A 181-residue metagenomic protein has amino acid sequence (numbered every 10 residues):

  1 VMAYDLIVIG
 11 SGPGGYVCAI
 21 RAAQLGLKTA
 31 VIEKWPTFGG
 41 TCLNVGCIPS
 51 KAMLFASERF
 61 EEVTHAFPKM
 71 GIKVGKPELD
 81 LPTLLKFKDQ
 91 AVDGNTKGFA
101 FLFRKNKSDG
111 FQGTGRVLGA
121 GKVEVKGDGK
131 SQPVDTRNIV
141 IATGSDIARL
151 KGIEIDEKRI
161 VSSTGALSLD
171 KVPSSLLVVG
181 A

Functional and structural regions predicted by a protein language model:
M2-G12, V172-V179: Beta1/beta-strand and adjacent pyrophosphate-binding region of the FAD-binding site in flavoprotein oxidoreductases
M2-Y4, R21-L27, E33-P173: Glycine-rich flavin
I9, I32-E33: The conserved SAM/SAH-binding core of class I Rossmann-like methyltransferase domains, concentrating on the hydrophobic
G15-Y16: N-terminal Rossmann-fold NAD(P) dinucleotide-binding loop
F99-F101, V178-A181: Short flexible/disordered coil segments
